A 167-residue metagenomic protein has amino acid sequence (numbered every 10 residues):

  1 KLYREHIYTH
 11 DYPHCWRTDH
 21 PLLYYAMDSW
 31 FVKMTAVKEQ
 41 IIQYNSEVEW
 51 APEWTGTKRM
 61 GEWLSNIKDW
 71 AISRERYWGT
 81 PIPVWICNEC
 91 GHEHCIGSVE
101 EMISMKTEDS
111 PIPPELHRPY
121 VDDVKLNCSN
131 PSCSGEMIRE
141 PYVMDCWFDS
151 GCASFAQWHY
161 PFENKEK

Functional and structural regions predicted by a protein language model:
K1-I96, P114-Y120: Residue patterns forming the tRNA-binding/recognition surfaces of aminoacyl-tRNA synthetases and related DALR
S46-E47, W63, I67-D69, S73-K167: Conserved active-site neighborhood of enzyme catalytic/cofactor-binding cores
